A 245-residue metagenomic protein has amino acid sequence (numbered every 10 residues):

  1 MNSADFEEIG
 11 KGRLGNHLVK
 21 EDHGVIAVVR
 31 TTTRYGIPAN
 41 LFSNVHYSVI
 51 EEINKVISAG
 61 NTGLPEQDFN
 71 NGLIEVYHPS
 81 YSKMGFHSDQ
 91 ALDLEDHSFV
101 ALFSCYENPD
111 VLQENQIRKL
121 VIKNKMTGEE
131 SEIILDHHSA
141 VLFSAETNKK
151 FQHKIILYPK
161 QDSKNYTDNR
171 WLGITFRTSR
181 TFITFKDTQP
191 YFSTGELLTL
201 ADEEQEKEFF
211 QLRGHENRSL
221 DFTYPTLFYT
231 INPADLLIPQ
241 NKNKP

Functional and structural regions predicted by a protein language model:
M1-P245: Non-heme Fe(II) oxygenase metal-center motifs and adjacent flexible, charged/small-residue loops
